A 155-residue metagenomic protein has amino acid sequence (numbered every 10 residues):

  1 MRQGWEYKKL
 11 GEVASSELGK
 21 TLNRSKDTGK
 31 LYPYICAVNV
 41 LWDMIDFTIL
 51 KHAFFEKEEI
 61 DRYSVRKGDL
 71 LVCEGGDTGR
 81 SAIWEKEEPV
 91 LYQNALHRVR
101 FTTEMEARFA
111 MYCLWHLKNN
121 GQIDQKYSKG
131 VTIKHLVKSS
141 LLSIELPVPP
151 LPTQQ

Functional and structural regions predicted by a protein language model:
M1-K20, S143-Q155: Non-catalytic DNA-recognition/assembly elements of restriction-modification systems
E6, L31-P33, A95: A generic secondary-structure signal marking the coil-to-beta-strand transition
G11-R24, V38-K67, Y92: Sequence-specific dsDNA recognition surfaces
N23-K30, I49, Q125-Y127: Short coil/turn segments at secondary-structure boundaries
N23-R24, E87, T132-H135: Short proline/glycine-enriched turn/loop segments at secondary-structure junctions
C36-A37, F54-F55, I60-K118, V137: A short beta-sheet element
A37-V38, Q93-H97, C113-P152: Glycine-anchored helix-breaking recognition loops at helix->coil/strand junctions
